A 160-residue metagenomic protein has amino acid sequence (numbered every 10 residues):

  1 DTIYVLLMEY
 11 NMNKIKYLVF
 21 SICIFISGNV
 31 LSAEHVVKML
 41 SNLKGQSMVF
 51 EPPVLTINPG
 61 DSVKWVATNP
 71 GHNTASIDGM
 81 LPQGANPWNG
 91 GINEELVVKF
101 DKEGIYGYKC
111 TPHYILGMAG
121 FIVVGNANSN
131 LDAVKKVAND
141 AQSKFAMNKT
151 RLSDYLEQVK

Functional and structural regions predicted by a protein language model:
D1-N11: Short, Lys/Arg-enriched N-terminal segments with co-localized hydrophobic residues within the first ~10-30 amino acids
Y10-L18: Bacterial N-terminal signal peptides that target proteins for export
F20-I24: Hydrophobic helical h-region of N-terminal Sec-dependent signal peptides in bacterial secretory/periplasmic proteins
S27-G28: N-terminal signal peptide c-region/cleavage motif recognized by signal peptidases
L31-K160: Extracytoplasmic copper-binding redox domains, predominantly the cupredoxin/blue-copper superfamily
